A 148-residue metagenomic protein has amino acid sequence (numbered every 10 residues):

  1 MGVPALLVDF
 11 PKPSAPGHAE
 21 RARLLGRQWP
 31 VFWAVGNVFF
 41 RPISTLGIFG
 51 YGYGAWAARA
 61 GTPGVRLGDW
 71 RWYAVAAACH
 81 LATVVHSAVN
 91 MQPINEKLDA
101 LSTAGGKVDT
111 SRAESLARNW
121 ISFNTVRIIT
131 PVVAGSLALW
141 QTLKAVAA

Functional and structural regions predicted by a protein language model:
M1-L46, D99-A117: Interfacial loop at the N-terminal end of multi-pass membrane proteins
M1-V3, S44-G64, H86-N90: Membrane-helix exit/interface motif
F40-Y53, I128-G135: Core segments of transmembrane alpha-helices that mediate helix-helix packing or line hydrophobic substrate/ligand
A60-L81: Interfacial segments of alpha-helical transmembrane regions
A88-D99: Functional transmembrane-helix hotspots
E114-W140: Preference for long, well-ordered alpha-helical segments
W140-A148: Juxtamembrane boundary at the C-terminal end of a transmembrane helix
